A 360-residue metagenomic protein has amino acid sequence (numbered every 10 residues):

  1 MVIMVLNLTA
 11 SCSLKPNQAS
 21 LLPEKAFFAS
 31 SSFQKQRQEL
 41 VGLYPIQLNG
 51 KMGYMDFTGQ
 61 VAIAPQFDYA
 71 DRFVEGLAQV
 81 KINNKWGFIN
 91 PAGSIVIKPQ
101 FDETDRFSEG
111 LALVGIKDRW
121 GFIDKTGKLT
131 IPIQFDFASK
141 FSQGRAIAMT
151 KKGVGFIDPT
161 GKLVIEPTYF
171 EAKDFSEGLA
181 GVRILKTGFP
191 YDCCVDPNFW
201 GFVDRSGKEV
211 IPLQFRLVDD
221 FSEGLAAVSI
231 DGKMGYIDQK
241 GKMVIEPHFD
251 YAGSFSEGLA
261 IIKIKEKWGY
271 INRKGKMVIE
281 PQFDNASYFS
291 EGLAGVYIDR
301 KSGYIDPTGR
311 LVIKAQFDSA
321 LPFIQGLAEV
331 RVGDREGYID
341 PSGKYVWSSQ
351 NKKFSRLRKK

Functional and structural regions predicted by a protein language model:
M1-M4: Sec-dependent N-terminal signal peptides
T9-S11: C-terminal motif of bacterial Sec signal peptides marking the signal peptidase cleavage site
S13-K15: Bacterial signal peptide processing site
L21-K360: Residue-level detector of conserved, function-critical positions
